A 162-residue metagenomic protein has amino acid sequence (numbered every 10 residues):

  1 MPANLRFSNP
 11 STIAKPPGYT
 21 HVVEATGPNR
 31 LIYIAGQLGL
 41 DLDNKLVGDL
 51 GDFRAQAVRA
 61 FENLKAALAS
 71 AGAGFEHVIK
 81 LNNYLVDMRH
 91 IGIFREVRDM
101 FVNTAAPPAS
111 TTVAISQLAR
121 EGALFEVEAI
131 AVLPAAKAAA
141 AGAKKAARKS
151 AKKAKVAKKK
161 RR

Functional and structural regions predicted by a protein language model:
M1-E62, A66-I79, L85-R162: N-terminal presequence-like segments and the immediate start of the first folded domain
